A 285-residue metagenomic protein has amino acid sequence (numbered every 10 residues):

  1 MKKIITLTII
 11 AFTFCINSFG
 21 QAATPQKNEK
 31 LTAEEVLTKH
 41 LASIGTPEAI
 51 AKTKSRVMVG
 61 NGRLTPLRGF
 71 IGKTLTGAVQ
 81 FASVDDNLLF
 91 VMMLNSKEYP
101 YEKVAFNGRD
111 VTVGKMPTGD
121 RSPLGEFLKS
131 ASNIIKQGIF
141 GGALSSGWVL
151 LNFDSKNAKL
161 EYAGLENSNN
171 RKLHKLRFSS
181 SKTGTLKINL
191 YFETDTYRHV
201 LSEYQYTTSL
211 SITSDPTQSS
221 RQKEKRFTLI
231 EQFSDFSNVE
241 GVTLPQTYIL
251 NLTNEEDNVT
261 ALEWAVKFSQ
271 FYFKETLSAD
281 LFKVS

Functional and structural regions predicted by a protein language model:
M1-I4, Q21: Positively charged n-region of N-terminal signal peptides that target proteins for export
L7-N17: Bacterial N-terminal signal peptides
I16-Q26: Bacterial Sec-dependent signal peptides at the C-terminal "C-region" and cleavage site
G20, L165-V284: Gly/Pro-enriched, hydrophobic low-complexity segments that function as extracytoplasmic propeptides/linkers
T24, N28-E35, A42, D110-L186 (+3 more regions): Flexible, processing/modification-adjacent segments and terminal tails in exported/periplasmic/extracellular proteins
K39-D120, D154-G164: N-terminal mature ectodomain segment of secretory-pathway/periplasmic proteins
T65-I71, S96-K103, G119-L124, T183-K187 (+2 more regions): Short, surface-exposed beta-strand/loop "edge" segments at domain boundaries and coil↔beta transitions
K73-T76, K103-G108, D120-S132, P216 (+1 more regions): Short amphipathic beta-strand/extended segments with alternating polar/hydrophobic composition
